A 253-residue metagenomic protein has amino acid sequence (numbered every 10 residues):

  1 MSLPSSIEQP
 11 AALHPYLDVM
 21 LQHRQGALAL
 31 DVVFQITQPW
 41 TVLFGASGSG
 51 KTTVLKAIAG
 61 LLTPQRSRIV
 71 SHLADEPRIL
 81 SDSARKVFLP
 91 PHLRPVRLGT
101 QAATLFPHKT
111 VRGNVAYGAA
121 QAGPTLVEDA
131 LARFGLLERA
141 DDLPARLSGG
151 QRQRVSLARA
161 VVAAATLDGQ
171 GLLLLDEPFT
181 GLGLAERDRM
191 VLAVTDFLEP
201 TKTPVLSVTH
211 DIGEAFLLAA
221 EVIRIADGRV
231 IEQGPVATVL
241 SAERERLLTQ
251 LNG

Functional and structural regions predicted by a protein language model:
P77-L98, Q121, E243: ABC ATPase NBD coupling module
I79, P124-R139, T195-D196: Conserved ABC ATPase "signature" region
L143-L147, Q151-Q153: Conserved ABC ATPase signature
V155-A164: ABC ATPase nucleotide-binding domain "signature" region
D168, L173-E177: Catalytic Walker B motif of ABC-type/P-loop ATPase nucleotide-binding domains
R187-T201: Helical segment within the ABC ATPase nucleotide-binding domain
K202-V208: Conserved H-loop
